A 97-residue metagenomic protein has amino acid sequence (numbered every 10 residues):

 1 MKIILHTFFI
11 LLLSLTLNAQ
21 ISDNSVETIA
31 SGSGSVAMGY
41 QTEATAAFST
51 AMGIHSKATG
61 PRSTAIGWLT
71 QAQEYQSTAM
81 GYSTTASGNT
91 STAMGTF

Functional and structural regions predicted by a protein language model:
M1-S22: Bacterial Sec-dependent N-terminal signal peptides
L17-F97: Periodic small-residue-enriched repeat registers in elongated scaffold domains
